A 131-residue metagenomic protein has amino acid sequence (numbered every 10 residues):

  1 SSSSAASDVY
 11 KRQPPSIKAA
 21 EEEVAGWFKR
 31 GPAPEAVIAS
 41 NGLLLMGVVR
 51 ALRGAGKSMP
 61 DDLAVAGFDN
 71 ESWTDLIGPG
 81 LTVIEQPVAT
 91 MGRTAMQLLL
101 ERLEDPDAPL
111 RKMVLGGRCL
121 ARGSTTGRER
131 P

Functional and structural regions predicted by a protein language model:
S1-A6, Y10: Single conserved hydrophobic/aromatic residue that forms the stacking wall/gate of nucleotide- or nucleobase-binding
K11-K18: Short beta->alpha junction loops
E23-R130: Flexible loop/turn connectors
